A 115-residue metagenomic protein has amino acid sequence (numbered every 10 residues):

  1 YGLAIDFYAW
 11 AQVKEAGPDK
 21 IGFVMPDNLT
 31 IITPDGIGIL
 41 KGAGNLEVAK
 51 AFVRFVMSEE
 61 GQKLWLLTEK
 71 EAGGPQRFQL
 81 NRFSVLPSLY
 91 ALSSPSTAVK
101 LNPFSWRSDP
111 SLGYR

Functional and structural regions predicted by a protein language model:
Y1-G22: Ligand-binding pocket segment of bilobal, Venus flytrap-like solute-binding proteins
Y8, E47-A51, E60, L64: Extracytoplasmic/secreted proteins, especially bacterial periplasmic and envelope-associated proteins
Q12-A16, K41-A43, V56-E60, E69: Sec/Tat-exported extracytoplasmic proteins
D19-I31: Short beta-strand->loop
I32-E47, L64-W65: A bilobed periplasmic-binding-protein/Venus flytrap-type ligand-binding module shared by bacterial periplasmic
F55-L80: Periplasmic-binding protein-like
R77, F83-S84, L112-R115: Small-molecule-sensing regulatory modules
L92-R115: Long, charged, low-complexity terminal extensions
